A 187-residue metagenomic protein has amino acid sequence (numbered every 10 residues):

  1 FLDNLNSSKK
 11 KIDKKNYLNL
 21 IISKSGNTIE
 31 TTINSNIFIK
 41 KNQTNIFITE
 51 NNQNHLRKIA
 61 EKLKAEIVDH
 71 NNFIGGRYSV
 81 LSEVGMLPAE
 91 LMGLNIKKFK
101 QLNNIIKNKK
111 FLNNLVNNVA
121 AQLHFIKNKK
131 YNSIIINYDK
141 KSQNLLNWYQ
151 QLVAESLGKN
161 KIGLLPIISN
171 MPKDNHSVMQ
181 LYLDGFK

Functional and structural regions predicted by a protein language model:
F1-K110: Glycine-rich phosphate-binding loops that contact phosphosugars or nucleotide phosphates
L94-K98, N108-K187: Acidic catalytic cores of enzymes that act on phosphate-bearing nucleotides/polynucleotides
